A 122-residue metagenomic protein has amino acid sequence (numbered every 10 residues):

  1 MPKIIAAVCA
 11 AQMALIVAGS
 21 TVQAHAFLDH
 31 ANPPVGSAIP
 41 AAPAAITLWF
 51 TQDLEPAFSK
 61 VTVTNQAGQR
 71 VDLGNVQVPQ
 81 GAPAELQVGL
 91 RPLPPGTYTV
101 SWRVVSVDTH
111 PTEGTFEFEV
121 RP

Functional and structural regions predicted by a protein language model:
V8-A18: Bacterial N-terminal signal peptides
A18-A24: Sec/Tat signal peptide C-region and signal peptidase I cleavage site
H30, N75, Q87, E113-E117: Well-ordered beta-strand positions in beta-sheet-rich domains
S37-A41: Short, solvent-exposed loop/linker segments at the N-terminal edge of repeated beta-sheet extracellular domains
A45-Q52, T109-P122: Extended, polar beta-sheet/loop recognition surfaces of beta-rich domains that mediate binding to diverse ligands
L48, Q52-G74: Short, surface-exposed alpha-helix to beta-strand junction/turn motifs within ectodomains of secreted and cell-envelope
G81-Q87: Aromatic sugar-binding surface patches on proteins that engage polysaccharides or sugar-phosphate polymers
G89, P94-R103: A glycine-anchored, Pro-Gly-centered beta-turn/N-cap motif
